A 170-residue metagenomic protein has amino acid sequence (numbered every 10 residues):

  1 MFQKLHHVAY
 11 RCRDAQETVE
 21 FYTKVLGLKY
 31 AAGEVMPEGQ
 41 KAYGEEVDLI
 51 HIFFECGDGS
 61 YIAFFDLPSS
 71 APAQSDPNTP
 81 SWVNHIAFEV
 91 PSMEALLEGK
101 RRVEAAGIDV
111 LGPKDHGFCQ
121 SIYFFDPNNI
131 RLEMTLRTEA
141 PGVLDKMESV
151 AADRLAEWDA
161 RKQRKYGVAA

Functional and structural regions predicted by a protein language model:
L5-R13, F53-G57, Q74-R102, Q120-F125: Vicinal oxygen chelate
R11-Y61: Core segments of cupin and vicinal oxygen chelate
E20-K24, G99-E104: Short amphipathic alpha-helices in soluble, non-transmembrane regions that often serve as interface/regulatory elements
E38-K41, S69-S75: A short, acidic/glycine-rich surface segment
Y61-F64, E133-M134: Short glycine-/small-residue motifs
D66-S69, R137: Acetyl-CoA-dependent GNAT
K100-A170: Vicinal oxygen chelate
